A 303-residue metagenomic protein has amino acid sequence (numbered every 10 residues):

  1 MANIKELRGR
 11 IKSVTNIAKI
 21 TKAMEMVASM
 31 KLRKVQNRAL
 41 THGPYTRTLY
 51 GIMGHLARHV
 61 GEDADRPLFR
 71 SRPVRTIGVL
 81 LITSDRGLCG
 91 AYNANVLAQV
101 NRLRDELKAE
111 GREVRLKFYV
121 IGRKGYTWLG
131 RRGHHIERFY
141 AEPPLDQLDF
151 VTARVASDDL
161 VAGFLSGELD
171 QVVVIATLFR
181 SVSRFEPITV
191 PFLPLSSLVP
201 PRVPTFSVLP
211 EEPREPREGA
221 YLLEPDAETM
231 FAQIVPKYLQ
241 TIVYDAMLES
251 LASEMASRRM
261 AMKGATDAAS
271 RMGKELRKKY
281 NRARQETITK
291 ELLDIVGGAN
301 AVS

Functional and structural regions predicted by a protein language model:
M1-S303: C-terminal beta-strand-loop-alpha-helix "lid" module of Rossmann-like NAD(P)-dependent dehydrogenases
